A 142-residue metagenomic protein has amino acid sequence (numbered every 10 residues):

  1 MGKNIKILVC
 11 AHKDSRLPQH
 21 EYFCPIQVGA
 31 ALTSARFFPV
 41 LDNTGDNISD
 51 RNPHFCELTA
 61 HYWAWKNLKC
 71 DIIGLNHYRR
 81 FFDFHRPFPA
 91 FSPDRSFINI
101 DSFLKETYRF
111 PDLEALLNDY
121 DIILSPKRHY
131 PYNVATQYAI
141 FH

Functional and structural regions predicted by a protein language model:
M1-H142: ER/Golgi luminal nucleotide-sugar-dependent glycosyltransferases, focusing on the catalytic module
